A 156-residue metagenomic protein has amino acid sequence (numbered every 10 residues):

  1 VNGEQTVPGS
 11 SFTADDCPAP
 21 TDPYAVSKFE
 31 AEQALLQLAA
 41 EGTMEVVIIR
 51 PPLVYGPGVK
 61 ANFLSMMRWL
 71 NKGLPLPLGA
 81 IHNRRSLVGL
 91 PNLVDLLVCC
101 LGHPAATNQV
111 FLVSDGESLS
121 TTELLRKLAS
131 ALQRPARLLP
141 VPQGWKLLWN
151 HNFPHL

Functional and structural regions predicted by a protein language model:
N2, D22, M44-S65: Flexible, glycine-rich beta-alpha linker
G3-S10, V59-A61, L78: Conserved catalytic-core motifs of eukaryotic protein kinase domains, centered on the activation segment
G9-P18, S130, F153: Short glycine/proline- and charge-enriched loop/turn segments that cap or connect secondary-structure elements
S10-T13, T21-E30, L53-G56, N83-V88 (+2 more regions): Short-chain dehydrogenase/reductase
C17, M67-L78, R134: A short C-terminal helix-loop "cap" of Rossmann-like NAD(P)-dependent dehydrogenase/epimerase domains
A19-V47: Active-site Tyr-X1-5-Lys
E30, V59-S65, G79-G102, N108-L112: Substrate-positioning beta->alpha
C99, H103-L156: Mid/C-terminal beta-alpha module of Rossmann-like enzyme folds, strongest in SDR-family dehydrogenases/epimerases
